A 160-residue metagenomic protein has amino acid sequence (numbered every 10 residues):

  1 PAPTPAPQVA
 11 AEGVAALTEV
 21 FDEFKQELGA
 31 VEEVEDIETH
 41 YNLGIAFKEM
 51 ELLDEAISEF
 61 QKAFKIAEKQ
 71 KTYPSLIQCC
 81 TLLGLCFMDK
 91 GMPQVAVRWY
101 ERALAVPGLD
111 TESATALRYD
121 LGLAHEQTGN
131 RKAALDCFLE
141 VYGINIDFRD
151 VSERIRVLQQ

Functional and structural regions predicted by a protein language model:
P1-S58, K62-K65, Q70-S75, T81 (+1 more regions): Intrinsically disordered, low-complexity acidic segments enriched in Asp/Glu and Pro
Q70-S75, G108-T115, G143-I155: Boundary/linker segments of alpha-helical solenoid repeat arrays
